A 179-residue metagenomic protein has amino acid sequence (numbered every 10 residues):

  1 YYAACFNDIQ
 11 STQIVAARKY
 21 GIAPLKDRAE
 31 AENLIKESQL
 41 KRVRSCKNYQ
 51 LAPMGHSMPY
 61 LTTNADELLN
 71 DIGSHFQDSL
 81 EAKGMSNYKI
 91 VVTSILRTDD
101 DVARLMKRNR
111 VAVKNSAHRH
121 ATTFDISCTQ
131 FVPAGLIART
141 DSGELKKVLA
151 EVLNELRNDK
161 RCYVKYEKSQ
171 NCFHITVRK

Functional and structural regions predicted by a protein language model:
Y1-G73, D78-E81, T176-K179: Extracytoplasmic cell-surface/polysaccharide-interacting catalytic and binding patches
P53, S57-L68, R97, N115-H118 (+1 more regions): Extracytoplasmic/periplasmic, Sec-exported soluble proteins
L61-L68, I72, S86, D101 (+1 more regions): Stable alpha-helical elements in mature extracytoplasmic
L68-K83, R108-V111, T129, E151-D159: Structured segments of extracytoplasmic/periplasmic soluble domains in secreted or envelope-associated proteins
A82-M85, A117: Short, charge-rich binding segments
M85-V102: Acidic helix-start/capping segments at beta-turn-to-alpha-helix junctions
D99-K114: Charged, often glycine-rich, active-site loop that binds/positions anionic groups
V113-K179: Catalytic cores and adjacent binding grooves of peptidoglycan-active enzymes
